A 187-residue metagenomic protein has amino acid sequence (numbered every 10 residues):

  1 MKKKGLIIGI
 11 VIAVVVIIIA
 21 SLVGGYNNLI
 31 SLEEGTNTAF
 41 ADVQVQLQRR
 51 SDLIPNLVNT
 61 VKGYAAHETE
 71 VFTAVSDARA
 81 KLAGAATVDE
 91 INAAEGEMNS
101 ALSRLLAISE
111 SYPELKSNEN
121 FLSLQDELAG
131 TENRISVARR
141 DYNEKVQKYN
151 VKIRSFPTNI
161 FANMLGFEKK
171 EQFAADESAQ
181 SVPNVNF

Functional and structural regions predicted by a protein language model:
M1-F187: A helix-centric hydrophobic-segment signal that preferentially recognizes long, alpha-helical stretches used
